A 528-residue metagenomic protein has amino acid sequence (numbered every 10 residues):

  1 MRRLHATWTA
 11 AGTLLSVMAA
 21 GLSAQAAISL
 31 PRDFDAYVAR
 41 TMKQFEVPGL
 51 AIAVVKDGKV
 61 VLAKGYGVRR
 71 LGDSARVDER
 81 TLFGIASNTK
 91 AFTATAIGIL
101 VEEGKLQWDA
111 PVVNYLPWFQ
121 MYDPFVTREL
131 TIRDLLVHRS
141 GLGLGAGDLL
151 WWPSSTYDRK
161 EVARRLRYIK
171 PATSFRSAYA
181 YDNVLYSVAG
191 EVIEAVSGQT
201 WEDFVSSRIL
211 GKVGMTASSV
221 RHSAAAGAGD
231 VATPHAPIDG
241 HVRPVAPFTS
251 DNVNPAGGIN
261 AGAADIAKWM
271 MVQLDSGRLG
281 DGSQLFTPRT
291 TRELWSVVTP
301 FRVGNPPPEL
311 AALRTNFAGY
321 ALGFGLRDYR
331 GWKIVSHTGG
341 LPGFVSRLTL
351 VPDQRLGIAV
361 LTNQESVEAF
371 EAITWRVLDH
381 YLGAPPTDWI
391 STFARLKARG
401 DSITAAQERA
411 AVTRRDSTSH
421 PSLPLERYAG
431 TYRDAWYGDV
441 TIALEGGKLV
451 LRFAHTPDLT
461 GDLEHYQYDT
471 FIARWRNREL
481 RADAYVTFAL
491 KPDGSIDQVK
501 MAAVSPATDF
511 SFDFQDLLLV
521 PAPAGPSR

Functional and structural regions predicted by a protein language model:
M1-A6: N-terminal secretory signal peptides that target proteins for export/translocation
T9-S23: Bacterial N-terminal signal peptides
Q25-A63, W151, E194-S207, G211 (+2 more regions): Catalytic loop of the DD-peptidase/beta-lactamase superfamily, centered on the K-T-G motif and neighboring
D33, G49, L71, E79 (+8 more regions): Active-site helix/loop module of the DD-peptidase/beta-lactamase fold, centered on the serine-lysine SxxK catalytic
R69-D78, E368-R376: A short, polar/charged loop-to-alpha-helix boundary motif
D73-V77, R165-A172, V245-N252: Short glycine/proline-rich turn/loop motifs
S87-T89, A180-N183: Catalytic nucleophile serine of serine hydrolases, specifically the conserved "nucleophile elbow" pentapeptide
T131, V184-L185: Mid-domain, small-residue-enriched loop/turn segments at the edges of structured enzyme/sensor domains
